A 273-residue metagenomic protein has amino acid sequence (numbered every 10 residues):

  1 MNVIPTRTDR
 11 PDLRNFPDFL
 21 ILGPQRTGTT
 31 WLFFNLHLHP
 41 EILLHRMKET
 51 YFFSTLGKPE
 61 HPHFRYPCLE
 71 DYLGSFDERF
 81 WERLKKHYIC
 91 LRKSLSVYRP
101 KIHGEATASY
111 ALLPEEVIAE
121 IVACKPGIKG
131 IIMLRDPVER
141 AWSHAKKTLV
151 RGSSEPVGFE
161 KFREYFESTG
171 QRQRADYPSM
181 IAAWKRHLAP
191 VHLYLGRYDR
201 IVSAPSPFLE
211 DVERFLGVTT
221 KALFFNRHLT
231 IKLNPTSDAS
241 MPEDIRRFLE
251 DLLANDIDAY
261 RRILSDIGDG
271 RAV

Functional and structural regions predicted by a protein language model:
M1-K101, A106-T107, C124, V138 (+4 more regions): PAPS-dependent sulfotransferase catalytic core
W31, L113, E120, R140 (+1 more regions): Phosphate- and divalent-cation-binding pockets in alpha/beta enzyme and binding domains that engage nucleotide-derived
H39, G127, N255-D256: Structured helix-beta-strand junction loops
M47-K48, R135, A182-V273: The conserved 3'-phosphoadenosine-5'-phosphosulfate
F64-D71, F80, S109-E116, R172-M180 (+3 more regions): Soluble or luminal CAZymes and related metallo-dependent hydrolases
K85-S94, E116-A123, G127-I132, E139-P207 (+2 more regions): PAPS-dependent sulfotransferase catalytic domain
E105-Y110, E160-R172, D199, L233-R247: Surface-exposed cleft-lining segments at the edges of enzyme active sites
